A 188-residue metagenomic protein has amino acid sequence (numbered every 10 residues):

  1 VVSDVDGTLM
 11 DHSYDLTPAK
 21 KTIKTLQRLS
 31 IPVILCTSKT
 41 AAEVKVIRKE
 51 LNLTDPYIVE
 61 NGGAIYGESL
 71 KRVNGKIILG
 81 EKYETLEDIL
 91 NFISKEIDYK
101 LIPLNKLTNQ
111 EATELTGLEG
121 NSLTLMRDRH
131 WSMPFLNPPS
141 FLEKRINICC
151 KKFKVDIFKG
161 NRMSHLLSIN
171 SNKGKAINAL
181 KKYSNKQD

Functional and structural regions predicted by a protein language model:
V1-S13, I177: Asp-based phosphoryl-transfer active-site loop
T8, N61-A64, L118: Gly/Ser/Thr-rich helix-start
M10, K45, T113: A short local structural element in Rossmann-fold oxidoreductases
H12-L16, N170: A conditional alpha-helix N-cap/helix-loop micro-motif detector
D15-N105: Active-site phosphate-binding/coordination module
I93-D188: Conserved acidic, metal-coordinating active-site core of Asp-based, Mg2+-dependent phosphoryl-transfer enzymes
